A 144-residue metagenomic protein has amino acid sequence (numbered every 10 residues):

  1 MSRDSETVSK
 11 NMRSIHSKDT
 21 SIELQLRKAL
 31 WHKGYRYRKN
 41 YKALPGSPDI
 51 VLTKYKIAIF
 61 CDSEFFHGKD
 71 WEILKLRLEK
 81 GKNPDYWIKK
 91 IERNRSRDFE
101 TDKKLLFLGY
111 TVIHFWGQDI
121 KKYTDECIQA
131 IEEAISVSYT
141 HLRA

Functional and structural regions predicted by a protein language model:
M1-Y139: Nucleic-acid endo/exonuclease domains
T140-A144: Conserved small/polar residues in nucleotide/adenosyl-binding loops
